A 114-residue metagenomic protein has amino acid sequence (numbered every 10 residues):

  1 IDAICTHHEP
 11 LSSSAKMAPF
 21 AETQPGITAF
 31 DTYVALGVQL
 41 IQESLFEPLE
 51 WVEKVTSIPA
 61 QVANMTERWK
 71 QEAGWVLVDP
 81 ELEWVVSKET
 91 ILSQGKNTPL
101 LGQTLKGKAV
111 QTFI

Functional and structural regions predicted by a protein language model:
A3, E9-P80: His/Asp/Glu-enriched, well-ordered alpha-helical/loop segment that forms or immediately abuts the divalent-metal
P19, A73-I114: C-terminal cap of metal-dependent C-N hydrolases
